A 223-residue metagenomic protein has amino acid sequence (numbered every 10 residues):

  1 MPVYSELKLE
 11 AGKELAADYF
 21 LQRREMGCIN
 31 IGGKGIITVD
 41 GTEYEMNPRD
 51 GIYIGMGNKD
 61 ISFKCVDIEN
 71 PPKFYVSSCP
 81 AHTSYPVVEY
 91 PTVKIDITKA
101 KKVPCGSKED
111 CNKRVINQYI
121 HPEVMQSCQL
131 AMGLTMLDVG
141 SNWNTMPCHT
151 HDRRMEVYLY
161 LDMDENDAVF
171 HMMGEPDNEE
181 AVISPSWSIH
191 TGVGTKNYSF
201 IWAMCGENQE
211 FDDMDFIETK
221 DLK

Functional and structural regions predicted by a protein language model:
M1-D50: Long, hydrophobic/aromatic-enriched structural stretches that serve as scaffold segments
M1-E14, D110-E156: A short glycine-rich, His/Asp/Glu-containing loop-to-beta-strand
L21-I36, T135-D138, H151-N178, A203: Short, conserved beta-strand element in jelly-roll/cupin
G32, I36-P80: Acidic, low-complexity central loop/insert segments
M46-V66, D177-K196, C205: Conserved metal-binding segment of the jelly-roll/cupin
M56-N58, C65-D67, V76-A81, Y119-H121 (+3 more regions): Short, structured patches in soluble enzyme cores that scaffold and shape functional sites
I68-D110, N197, I201-K223: Double-stranded beta-helix
Y85-P91, L130-A131, N142-C148, V169-M173: A short secondary-structure junction signal
